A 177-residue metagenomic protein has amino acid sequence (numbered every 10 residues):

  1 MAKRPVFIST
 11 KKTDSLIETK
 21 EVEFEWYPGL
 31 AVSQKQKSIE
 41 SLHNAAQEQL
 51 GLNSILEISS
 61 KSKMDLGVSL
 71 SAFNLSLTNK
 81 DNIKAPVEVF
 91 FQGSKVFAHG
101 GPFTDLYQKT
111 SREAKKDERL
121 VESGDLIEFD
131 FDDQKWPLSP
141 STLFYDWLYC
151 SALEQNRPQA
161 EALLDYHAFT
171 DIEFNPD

Functional and structural regions predicted by a protein language model:
M1-S60: Short, extreme N-terminal leader segments that mark the start of a protein/domain
I39-A46, F144, L148-Y149, D177: Generic structural signal of hydrophobic/aromatic residues within well-ordered alpha-helices of folded domains
E48-L50, E122-I127, A160-D165: Short amphipathic alpha-helical segments, especially helix-boundary/capping motifs
S59-M64, N74-S76: A conserved ligand/cofactor-binding region detector
K63, D132-P140, T170-P176: Conserved aromatic-histidine-acidic binding/catalytic patches
G67-S71, L77-N156: A contiguous catalytic/ligand-binding core that recognizes phosphate-bearing ligands
S151-D177: Accessory, usually C-terminal, subdomains that scaffold auxiliary metal cofactors
